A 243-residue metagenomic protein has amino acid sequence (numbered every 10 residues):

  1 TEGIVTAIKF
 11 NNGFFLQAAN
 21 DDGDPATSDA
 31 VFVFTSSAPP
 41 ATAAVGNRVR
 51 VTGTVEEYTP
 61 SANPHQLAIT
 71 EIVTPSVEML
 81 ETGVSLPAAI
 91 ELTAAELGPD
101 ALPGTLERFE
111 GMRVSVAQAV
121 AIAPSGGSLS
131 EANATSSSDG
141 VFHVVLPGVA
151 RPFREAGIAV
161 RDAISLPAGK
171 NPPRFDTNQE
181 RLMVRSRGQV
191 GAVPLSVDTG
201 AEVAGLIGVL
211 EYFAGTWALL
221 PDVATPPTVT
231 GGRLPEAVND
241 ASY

Functional and structural regions predicted by a protein language model:
T1-Y243: Extended non-catalytic accessory segments flanking core domains
